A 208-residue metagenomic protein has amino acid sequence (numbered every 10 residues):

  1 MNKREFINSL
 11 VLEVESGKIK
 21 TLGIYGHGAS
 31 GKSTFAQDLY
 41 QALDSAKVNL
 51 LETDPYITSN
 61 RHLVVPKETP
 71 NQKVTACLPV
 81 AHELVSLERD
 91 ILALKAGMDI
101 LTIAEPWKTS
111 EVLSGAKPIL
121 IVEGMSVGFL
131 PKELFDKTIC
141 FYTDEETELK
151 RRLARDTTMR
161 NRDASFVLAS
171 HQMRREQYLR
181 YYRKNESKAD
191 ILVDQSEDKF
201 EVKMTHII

Functional and structural regions predicted by a protein language model:
M1-E13, A154-T158, E176-I208: NTP-dependent small-molecule kinase module
G23-Y25: Short hydrophobic/aromatic beta-strand immediately N-terminal to the Walker A/P-loop
G28: The conserved Walker
K32: Conserved lysine of the Walker
F35: Hydrophobic positions on the alpha1 helix immediately C-terminal to the Walker A/P-loop
Q41-L50: Post-Walker A helix-loop "phosphate-sensing" segment adjacent to the P-loop in P-loop NTPases
N49-E52, T58, H62-W107, I119: Conserved nucleotide-sensing/catalytic segment adjacent to the nucleotide-binding pocket in NTP-handling enzymes
S110-D156: ATP-dependent NMP and nucleoside kinases share a basic, alpha-helical "lid"
